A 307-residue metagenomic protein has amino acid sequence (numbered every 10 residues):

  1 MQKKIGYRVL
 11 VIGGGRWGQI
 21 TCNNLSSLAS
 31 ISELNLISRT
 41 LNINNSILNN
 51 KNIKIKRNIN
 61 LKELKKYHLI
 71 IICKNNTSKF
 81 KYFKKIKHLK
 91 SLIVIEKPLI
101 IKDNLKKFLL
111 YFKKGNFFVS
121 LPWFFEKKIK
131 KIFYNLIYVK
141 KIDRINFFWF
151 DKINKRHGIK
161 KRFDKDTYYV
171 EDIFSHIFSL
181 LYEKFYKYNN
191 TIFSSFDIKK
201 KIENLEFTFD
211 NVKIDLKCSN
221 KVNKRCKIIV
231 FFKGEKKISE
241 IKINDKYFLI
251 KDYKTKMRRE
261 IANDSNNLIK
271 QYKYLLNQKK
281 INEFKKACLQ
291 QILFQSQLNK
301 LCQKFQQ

Functional and structural regions predicted by a protein language model:
M1-N50: N-terminal Rossmann-like dinucleotide-binding module
M1-Q2, L69-K74, K273-Q307: C-terminal helix-rich "cap/oligomerization" subdomain common to oxidoreductases
N45-I53, K107-F112: Short, conserved SAM-binding/catalytic segment of Class I S-adenosyl-L-methionine-dependent methyltransferases
K54-Y67: Short acidic low-complexity segments
L69-N76, F80-F124: Beta-strand-loop-alpha-helix segment that lines the small-molecule cofactor/substrate pocket of alpha/beta enzymes
I100-H157: A contiguous active-site-proximal alpha/beta segment in oxidoreductase catalytic domains
G158-R225: Rossmann-like dinucleotide-binding domain that binds NAD(P)(H)
K200, F209-L276, F284: NAD(P)-dinucleotide binding in Rossmann-like oxidoreductases
